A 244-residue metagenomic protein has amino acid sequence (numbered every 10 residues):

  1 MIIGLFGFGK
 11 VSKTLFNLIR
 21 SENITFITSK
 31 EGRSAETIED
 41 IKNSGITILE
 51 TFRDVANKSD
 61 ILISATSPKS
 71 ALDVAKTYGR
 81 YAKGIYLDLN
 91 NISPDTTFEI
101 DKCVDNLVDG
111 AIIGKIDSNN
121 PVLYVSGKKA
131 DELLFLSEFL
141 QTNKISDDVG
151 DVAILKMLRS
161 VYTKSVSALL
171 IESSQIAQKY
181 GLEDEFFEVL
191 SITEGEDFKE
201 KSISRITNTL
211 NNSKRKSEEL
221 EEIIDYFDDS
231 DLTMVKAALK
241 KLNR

Functional and structural regions predicted by a protein language model:
M1-N57, I116: NAD(P)+-binding Rossmann beta1-loop-alpha1 motif at the extreme N-terminus of oxidoreductases
T25, T47, I85, N106 (+1 more regions): Conserved beta-strand segments of alpha/beta enzyme cores
F52-D54, D60-I63, P68-V122: Rossmann-like NAD(P)(H) cofactor-binding subdomain of soluble oxidoreductases
I92-T163: Rossmann-fold dinucleotide-binding core
S173: Cationic-aromatic interfacial patches
L182-G195: Small-residue-rich helix-loop
I192-R244: Interdomain hinge/lid region at the active-site interface of Rossmann-like NAD(P)-dependent oxidoreductases
